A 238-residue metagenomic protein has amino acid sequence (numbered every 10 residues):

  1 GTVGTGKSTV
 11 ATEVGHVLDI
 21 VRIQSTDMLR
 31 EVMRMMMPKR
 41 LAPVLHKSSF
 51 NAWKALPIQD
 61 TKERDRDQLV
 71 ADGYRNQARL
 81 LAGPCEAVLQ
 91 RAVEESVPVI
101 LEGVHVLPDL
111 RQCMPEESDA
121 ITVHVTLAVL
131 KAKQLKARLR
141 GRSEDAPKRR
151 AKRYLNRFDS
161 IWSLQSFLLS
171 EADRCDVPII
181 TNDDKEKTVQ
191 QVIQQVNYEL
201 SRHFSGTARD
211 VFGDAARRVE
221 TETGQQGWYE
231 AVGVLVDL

Functional and structural regions predicted by a protein language model:
G1-D19: Glycine-rich phosphate-binding P-loop
D19-M36: Short beta-strand-centered segment that lines the nucleotide-binding/catalytic pocket of NTP-utilizing
I20-V21, G73, V93-L101, I121-V123: Loop/turn-to-beta-strand initiation segments
L29-E31, H105-P108, A128-L135, K185-K187: Conserved nucleotide-binding/hydrolysis micro-motifs of P-loop NTPases
V32-P98: Conserved nucleotide-sensing/catalytic segment adjacent to the nucleotide-binding pocket in NTP-handling enzymes
K39-L45, F50, S118-D119, S143 (+1 more regions): Short, hinge-like loop/turn segments at secondary-structure boundaries
D119-S166: A glycine- and Lys/Arg-enriched "phosphate-lid" helix/loop adjacent to the NTP-binding pocket of small-molecule kinases
S166-L238: NTP-dependent small-molecule kinase module
